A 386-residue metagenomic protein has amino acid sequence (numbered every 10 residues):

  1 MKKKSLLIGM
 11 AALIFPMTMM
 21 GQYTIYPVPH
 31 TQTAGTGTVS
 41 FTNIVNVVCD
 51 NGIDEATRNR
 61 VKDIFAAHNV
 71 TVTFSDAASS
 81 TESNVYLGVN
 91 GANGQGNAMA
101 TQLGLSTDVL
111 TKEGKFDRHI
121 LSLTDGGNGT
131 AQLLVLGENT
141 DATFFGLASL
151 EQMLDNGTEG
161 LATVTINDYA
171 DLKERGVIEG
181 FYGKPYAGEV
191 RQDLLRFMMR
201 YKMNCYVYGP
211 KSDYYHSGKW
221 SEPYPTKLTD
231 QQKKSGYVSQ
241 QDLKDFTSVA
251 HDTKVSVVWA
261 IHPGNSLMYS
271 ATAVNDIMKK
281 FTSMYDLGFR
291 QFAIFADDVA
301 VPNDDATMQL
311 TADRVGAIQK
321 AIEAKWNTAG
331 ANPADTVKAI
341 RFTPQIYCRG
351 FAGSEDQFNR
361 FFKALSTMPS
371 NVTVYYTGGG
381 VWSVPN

Functional and structural regions predicted by a protein language model:
M1-Y23: Bacterial Sec-dependent N-terminal signal peptides
P16, M199, L243-K254, V315-N332: Surface-exposed amphipathic alpha-helices with a cationic face
G21-T130, G157-N167: Acidic, contiguous N-terminal accessory segments
V47-I53, Y86-N93, L136-N139, G180-Y182 (+2 more regions): Structural motif
K112-K280, D286-R290: Feature activates predominantly on carbohydrate-active enzymes
G180-Y182, K211-D213, H262-S266, D297-V299 (+2 more regions): Active-site beta-loop-alpha junctions enriched in small/polar residues
S270-F295, T307-K325: An active-site-proximal structural segment forming one wall of the substrate-binding cleft that immediately precedes
V301-N386: Catalytic-core regions of glycoside hydrolase
